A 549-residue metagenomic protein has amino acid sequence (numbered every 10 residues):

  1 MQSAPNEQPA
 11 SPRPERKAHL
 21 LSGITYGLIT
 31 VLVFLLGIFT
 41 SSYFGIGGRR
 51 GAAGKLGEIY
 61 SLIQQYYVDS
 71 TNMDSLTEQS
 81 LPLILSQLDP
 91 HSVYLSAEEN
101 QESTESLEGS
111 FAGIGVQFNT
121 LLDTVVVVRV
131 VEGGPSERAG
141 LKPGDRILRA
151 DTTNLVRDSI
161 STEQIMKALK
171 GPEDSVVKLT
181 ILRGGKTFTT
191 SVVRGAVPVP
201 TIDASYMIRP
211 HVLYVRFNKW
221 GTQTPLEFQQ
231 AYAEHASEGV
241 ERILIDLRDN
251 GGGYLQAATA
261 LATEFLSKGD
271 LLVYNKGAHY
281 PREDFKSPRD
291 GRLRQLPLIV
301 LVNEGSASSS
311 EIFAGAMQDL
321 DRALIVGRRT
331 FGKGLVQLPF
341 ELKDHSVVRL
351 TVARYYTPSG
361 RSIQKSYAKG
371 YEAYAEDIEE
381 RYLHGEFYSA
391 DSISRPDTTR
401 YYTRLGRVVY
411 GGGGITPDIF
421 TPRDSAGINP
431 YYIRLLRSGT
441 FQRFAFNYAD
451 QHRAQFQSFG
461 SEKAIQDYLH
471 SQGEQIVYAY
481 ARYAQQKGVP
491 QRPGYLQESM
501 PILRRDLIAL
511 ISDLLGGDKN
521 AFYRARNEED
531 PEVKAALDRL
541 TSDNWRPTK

Functional and structural regions predicted by a protein language model:
M1-A18: N-terminal Lys/Arg-rich, disordered targeting/topogenic segments
R13, L36-A52, L56, Y60 (+8 more regions): Cleft-lining beta-strand/loop regions that shape enzyme active-site pockets
T25-S41: Hydrophobic membrane-insertion alpha-helices, especially the h-region of bacterial N-terminal signal peptides
Y67-V128, D174-A204, R526-L537, W545-T548: Extended, small/polar residue-biased N-terminal targeting/export presequences and adjacent propeptide/linker tracts
G144-R146: Structural motif
L148-R149, V273, L324, R349 (+2 more regions): Hydrophobic beta-strand signal
S309, D321, R328, G332-T399: Polar, glycine-rich mid-to-C-terminal structural blocks that act as macromolecule-binding/assembly scaffolds
S362-I363, Y367-K549: Conserved functional hotspot residues or short segments at active or partner-binding sites across diverse domains
